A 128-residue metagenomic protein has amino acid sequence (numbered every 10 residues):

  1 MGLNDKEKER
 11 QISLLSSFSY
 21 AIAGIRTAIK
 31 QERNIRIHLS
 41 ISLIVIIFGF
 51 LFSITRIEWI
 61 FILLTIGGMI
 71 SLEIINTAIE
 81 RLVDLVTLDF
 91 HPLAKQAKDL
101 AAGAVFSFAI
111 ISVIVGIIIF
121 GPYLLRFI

Functional and structural regions predicted by a protein language model:
M1-I75, F90, A104-I128: Hydrophobic alpha-helical transmembrane segments
A21, A78-L82, L93: Hydrophobic alpha-helical segments typical of transmembrane helices and their membrane-interface/capping positions
I25, E80, A97: Residue-level signal for inorganic ion chemistry
L72-V86: Membrane-embedded alpha-helices of multi-pass transport/permease systems
L88-A104: Juxtamembrane helix-capping/reentrant segments at transmembrane boundaries
